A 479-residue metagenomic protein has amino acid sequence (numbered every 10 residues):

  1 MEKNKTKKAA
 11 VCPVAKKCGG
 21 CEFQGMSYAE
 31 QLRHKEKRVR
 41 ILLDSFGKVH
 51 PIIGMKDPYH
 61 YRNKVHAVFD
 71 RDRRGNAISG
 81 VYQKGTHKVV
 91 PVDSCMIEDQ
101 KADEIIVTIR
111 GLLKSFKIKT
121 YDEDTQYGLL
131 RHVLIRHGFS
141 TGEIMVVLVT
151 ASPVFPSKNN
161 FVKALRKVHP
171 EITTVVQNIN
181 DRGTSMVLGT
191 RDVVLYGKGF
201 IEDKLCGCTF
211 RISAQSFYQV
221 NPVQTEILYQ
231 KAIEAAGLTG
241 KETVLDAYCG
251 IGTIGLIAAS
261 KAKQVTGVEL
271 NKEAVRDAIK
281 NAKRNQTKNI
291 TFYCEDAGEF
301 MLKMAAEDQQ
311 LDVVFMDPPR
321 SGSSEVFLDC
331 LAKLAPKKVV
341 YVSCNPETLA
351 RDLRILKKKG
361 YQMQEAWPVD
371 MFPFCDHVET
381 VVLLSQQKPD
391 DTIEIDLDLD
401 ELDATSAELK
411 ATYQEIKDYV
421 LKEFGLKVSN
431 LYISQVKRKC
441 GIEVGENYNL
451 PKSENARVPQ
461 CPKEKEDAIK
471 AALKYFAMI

Functional and structural regions predicted by a protein language model:
E2-K5, S157-S406, Y413-Q414: Rossmann-like S-adenosyl-L-methionine
T6, E22-T120, I135, S140 (+1 more regions): Extended interfacial segments that mediate partner engagement and assembly in macromolecular machines
C12, C18-C21: Short cysteine clusters
D70, I135, G142-A151, T209-S213: Short, aliphatic-rich beta-strand segments
T405-D418, S429-N430, V444: Short, charged amphipathic recognition helices of the HTH superfamily and cognate SANT/SANTA-like modules
K410, V458-I479: Phospho-regulated, low-complexity intrinsically disordered regions of nuclear gene-regulatory and chromatin-associated
T412-F424, S434-C440: DNA-recognition alpha helix
V444-E454: Short Lys/Arg-enriched helix C-cap and helix-to-coil transition segments that create basic nucleic-acid-contact patches
